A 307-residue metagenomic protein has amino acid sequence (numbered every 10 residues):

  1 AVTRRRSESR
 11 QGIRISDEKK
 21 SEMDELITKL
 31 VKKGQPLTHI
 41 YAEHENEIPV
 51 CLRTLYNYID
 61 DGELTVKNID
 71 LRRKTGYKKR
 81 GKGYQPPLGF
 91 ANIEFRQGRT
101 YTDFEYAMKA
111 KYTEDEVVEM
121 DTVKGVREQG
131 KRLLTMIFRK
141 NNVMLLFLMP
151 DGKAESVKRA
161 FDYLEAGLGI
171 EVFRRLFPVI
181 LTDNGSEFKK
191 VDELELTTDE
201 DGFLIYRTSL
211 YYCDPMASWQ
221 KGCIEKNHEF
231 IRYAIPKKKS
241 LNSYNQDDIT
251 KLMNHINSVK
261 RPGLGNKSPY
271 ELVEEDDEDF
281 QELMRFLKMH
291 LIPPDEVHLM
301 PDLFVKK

Functional and structural regions predicted by a protein language model:
A1-K226, F230-S240, Y244-N245, K251-H255 (+2 more regions): Secondary-structure boundary/capping micro-motif
